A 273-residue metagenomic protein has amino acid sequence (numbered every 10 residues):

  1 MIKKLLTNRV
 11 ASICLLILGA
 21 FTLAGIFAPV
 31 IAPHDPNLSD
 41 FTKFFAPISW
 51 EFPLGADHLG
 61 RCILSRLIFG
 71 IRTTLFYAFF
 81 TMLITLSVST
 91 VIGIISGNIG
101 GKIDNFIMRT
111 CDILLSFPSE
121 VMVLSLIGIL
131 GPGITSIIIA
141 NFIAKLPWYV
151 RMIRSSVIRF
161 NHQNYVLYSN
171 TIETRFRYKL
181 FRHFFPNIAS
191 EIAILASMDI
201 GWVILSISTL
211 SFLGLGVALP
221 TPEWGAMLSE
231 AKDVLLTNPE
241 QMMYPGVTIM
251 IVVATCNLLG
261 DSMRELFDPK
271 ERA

Functional and structural regions predicted by a protein language model:
M1-H34, T110, I188: N-terminal signal-anchor/first transmembrane alpha helix
M1-K4, H34-M82, S229-G246: Periplasmic/extracellular loop-to-transmembrane helix junction in inner-membrane transport proteins
A28-I31, A78-D112, L124: Transmembrane-helix boundary motif in ABC transporter permease subunits
P53, D57, G97-N98, I103 (+1 more regions): Generic hydrophobic transmembrane alpha-helix motif, especially the helices
A56-R61, N98-I99, Y168-N187, L228: Short helix-to-coil transition segments within interhelical loops that connect adjacent transmembrane helices
M82, T90, I94, P132-R182 (+2 more regions): Membrane-cytosol interface at the C-terminal ends of specific transmembrane alpha-helices in multi-pass membrane
L124-S125, I129, G133-K145, I192-M227: Non-cytoplasmic
I143-A144, S190, I194-I200, P239-A273: C-terminal transmembrane helix and the adjacent membrane-cytosol boundary/short C-terminal tail of inner/organellar
